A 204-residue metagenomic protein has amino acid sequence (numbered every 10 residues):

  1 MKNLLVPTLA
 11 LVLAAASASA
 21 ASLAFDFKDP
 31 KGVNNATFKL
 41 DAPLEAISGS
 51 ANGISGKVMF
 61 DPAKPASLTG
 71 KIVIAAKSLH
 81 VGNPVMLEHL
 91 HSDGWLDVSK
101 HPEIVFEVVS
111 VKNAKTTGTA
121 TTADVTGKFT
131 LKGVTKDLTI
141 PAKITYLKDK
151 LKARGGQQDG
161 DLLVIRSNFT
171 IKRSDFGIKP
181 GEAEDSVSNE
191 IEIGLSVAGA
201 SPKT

Functional and structural regions predicted by a protein language model:
M1-A20: Gram-negative bacterial Sec-dependent N-terminal signal peptides
A20-T204: Low-complexity, acidic/polar, glycine-enriched regions of mature
